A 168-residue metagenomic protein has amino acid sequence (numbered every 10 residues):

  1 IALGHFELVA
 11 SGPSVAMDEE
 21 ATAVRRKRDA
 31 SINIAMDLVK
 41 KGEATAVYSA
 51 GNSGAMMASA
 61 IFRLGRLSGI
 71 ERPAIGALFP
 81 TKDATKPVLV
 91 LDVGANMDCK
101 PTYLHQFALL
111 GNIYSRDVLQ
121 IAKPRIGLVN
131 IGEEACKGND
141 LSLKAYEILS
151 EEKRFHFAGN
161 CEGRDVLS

Functional and structural regions predicted by a protein language model:
I1, M97-R164, S168: Glycine-rich phosphate/diphosphate-binding loop of Rossmann-like nucleotide-binding domains
L3-A44: Phosphate/nucleotide-donor binding subsite
L3-G4, K41-T45, N52-S53, I70-P73 (+4 more regions): Short coil/turn connectors at secondary-structure junctions
V9, S49-G51, L78-F79, L89-G94 (+1 more regions): Short beta-strand segments
P13-S14, N52-G54, F62, E133-E134: Short glycine-rich anion-binding loops that position phosphate/pyrophosphate groups of nucleotides and phosphorylated
V15-D29, A58, G65-R66, E162-S168: Active-site-adjacent loop and "lid" segments of alpha/beta metabolic enzymes
R28-G42, A46-A60, E71-I75, K100-P101 (+2 more regions): Short glycine/serine/threonine-rich phosphate/pyrophosphate-binding segments that cradle anionic phosphate groups
A58-G94, E151-C161: Short, acidic/small-residue loops that bind anionic groups at enzyme active sites
